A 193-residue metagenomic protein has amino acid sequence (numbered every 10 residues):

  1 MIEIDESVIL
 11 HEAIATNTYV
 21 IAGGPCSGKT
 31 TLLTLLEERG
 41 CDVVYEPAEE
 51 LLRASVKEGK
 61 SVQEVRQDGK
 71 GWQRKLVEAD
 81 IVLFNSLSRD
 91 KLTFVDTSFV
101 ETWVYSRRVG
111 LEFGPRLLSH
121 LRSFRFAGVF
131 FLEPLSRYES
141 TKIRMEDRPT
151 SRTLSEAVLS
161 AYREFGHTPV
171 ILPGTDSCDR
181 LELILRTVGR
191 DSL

Functional and structural regions predicted by a protein language model:
M1-N17: Extreme N-terminal, non-catalytic leader segments that precede Walker-type/kinase nucleotide-binding cores
G23: The Walker A (P-loop) glycine that initiates the GxxxxGKT/S ATP-binding motif of P-loop NTPases
G28: Conserved glycine(s) of the Walker
T31: Conserved Walker
T34-I81: Conserved substrate/cofactor phosphate-moiety recognition/catalytic segment in nucleotide-dependent phosphotransferases
G71-F124: Glycine-rich phosphate-binding loop used to anchor ATP phosphates in small-molecule kinases, encompassing both
G110-D176: A glycine- and Lys/Arg-enriched "phosphate-lid" helix/loop adjacent to the NTP-binding pocket of small-molecule kinases
